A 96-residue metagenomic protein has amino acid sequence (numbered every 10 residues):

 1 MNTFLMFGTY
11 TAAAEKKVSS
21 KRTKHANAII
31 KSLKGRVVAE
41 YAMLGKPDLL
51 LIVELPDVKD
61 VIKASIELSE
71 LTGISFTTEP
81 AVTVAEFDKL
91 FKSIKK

Functional and structural regions predicted by a protein language model:
M1-S32, R36, L44-P47, D88-K96: Short S/T/G/P-rich N-terminal loop/turn motif that feeds into the first structured element of a domain
T9, I52-E54: Short hydrophobic/aromatic beta-strand micro-patches that form the beta-sheet surface supporting nucleotide- or nucleic
K34-V37, G73-S75: A generic structural signal for alpha->beta connector loops
V38-A42, I66: Short, flexible, solvent-exposed loop/turn segments with mixed acidic/basic and small polar residues
Y41-K46, V82: A short beta-turn/loop motif at secondary-structure boundaries
L55-V82: An amphipathic, aromatic/His-enriched active-site/gating alpha helix that lines ligand/cofactor pockets
I74-K96: C-terminal end-helix/capping segment
